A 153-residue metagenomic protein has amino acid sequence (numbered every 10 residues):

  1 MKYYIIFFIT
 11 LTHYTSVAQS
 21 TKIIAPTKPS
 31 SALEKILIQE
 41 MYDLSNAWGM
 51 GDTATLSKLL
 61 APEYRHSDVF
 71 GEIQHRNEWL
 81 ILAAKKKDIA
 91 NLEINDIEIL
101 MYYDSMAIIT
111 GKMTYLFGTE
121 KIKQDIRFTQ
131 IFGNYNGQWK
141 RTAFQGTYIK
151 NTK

Functional and structural regions predicted by a protein language model:
M1-K22: Bacterial Sec-dependent N-terminal signal peptides
A18-K58, P62, T152-K153: Short, low-complexity N-terminal intrinsically disordered segments enriched in polar/charged residues
L44, L56, Y64, W79 (+2 more regions): Hydrophobic pocket/interface hotspot
L60, F70-G71, E98, G111-M113 (+2 more regions): A mature extracytoplasmic/lumenal domain signature
E63-Q74, A84-K86: A short gly/proline-enriched turn/hairpin at secondary-structure junctions
H66-S67, I108-I109, R141-A143: Short hydrophobic/aromatic-rich beta-strand segments that constitute the beta-sheet cores of beta-sandwich/beta-barrel
L82-E120: Surface-exposed, charged secondary-structure patches
D125-T152: Short beta-strand edge/turn micro-motifs at domain boundaries
